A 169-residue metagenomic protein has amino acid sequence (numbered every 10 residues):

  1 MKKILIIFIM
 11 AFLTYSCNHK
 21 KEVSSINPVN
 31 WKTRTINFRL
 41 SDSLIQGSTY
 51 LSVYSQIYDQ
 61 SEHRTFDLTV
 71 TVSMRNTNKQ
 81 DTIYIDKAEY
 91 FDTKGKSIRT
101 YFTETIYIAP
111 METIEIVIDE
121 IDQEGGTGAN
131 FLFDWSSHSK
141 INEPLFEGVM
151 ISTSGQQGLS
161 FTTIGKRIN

Functional and structural regions predicted by a protein language model:
K2-I7: Sec-dependent signal peptide recognition, specifically the positively charged N-region followed immediately by
L13-S16: C-terminal motif of bacterial Sec signal peptides marking the signal peptidase cleavage site
K21-W31, D122-N169: Terminal connector regions
S25-Q46: Post-signal peptide N-terminal segment of mature Sec-exported envelope proteins
Q60, M74-D81: Asparagine-centered strand-capping/turn motif at beta-strand->loop junctions
T65-T71: Short, solvent-exposed loop/turn segments enriched in Ser/Thr/Gly
D81-A88, R99-T100, E143-F146: Short, hydrophobic/aromatic beta-strand segments
T93-N130: Intrinsically disordered, low-complexity Pro/Gly/Ser/Thr-rich segments with frequent PxxP/GP/PP motifs and embedded
